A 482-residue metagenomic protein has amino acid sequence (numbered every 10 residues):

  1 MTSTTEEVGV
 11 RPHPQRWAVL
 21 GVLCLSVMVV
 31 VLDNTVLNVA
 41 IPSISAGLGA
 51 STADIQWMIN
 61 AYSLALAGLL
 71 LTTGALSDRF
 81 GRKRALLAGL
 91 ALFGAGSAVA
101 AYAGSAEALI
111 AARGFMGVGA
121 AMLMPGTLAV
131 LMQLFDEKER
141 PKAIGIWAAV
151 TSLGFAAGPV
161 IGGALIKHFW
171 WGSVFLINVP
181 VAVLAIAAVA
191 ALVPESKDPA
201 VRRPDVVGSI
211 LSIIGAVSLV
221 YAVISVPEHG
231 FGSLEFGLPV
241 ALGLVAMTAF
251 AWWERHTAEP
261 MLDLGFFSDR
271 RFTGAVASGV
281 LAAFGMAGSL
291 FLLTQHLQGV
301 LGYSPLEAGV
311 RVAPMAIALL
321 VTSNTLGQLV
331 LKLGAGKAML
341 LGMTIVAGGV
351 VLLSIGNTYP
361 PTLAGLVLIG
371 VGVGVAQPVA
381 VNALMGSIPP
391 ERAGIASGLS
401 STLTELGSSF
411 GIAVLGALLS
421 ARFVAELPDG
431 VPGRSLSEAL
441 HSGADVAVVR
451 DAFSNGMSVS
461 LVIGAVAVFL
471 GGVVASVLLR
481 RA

Functional and structural regions predicted by a protein language model:
T2-A191, T322-G327, L333, K337-A364 (+1 more regions): Transmembrane-helix bundle of Major Facilitator Superfamily
G9, L184, V381-S387, L399-L479: Hydrophobic transmembrane architecture of multi-pass small-molecule transporters
G9-R16, V201, L264-R270, A452: Helix-boundary and loop/linker segments of multi-pass membrane transporters
R16-L66, L70, W170, V207 (+4 more regions): Transmembrane core module of solute transporters
G74-A75, G163, V220, G327-Q328 (+3 more regions): Small-residue-mediated transmembrane helix hinge/kink sites in multi-pass secondary transporters
R140, P180-K197, G215-I224, G243-H256 (+1 more regions): C-terminal membrane-cytosol helix-exit motif in multi-pass small-molecule transporters
I146-V150, S278, L399-L403: Hydrophobic alpha-helical segments of secondary membrane carriers
K167, W171-L211, A258, S268: Conserved aromatic/hydrophobic "specificity hotspots" at molecular recognition or selectivity sites
